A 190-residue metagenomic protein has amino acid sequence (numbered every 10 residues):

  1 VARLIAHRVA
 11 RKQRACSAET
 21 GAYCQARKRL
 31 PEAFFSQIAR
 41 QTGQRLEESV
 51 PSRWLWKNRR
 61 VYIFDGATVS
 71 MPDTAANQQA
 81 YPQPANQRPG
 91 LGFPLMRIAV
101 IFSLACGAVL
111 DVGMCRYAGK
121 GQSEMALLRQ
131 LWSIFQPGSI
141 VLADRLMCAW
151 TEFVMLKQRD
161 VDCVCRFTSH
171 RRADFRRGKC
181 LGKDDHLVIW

Functional and structural regions predicted by a protein language model:
V1-W190: Conserved, well-structured functional cores that handle cations and Mg-NTP chemistry
